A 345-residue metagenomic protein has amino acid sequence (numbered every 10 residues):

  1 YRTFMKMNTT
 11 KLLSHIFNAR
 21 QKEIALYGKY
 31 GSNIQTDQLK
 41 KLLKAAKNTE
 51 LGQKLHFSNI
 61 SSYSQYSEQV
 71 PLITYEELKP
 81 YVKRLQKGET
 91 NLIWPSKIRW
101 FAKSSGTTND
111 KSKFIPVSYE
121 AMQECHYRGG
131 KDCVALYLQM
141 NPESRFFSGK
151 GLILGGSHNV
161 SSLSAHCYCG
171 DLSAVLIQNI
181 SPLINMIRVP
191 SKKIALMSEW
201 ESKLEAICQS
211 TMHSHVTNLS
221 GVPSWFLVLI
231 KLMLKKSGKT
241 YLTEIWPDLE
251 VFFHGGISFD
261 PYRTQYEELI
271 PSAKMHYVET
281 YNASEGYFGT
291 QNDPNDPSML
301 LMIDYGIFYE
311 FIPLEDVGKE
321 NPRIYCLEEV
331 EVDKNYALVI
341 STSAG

Functional and structural regions predicted by a protein language model:
F4-S58, Y66-I73, Y81-G88, C167 (+1 more regions): Active-site glycine/GP-rich loop and adjacent strand/helix microenvironment that borders small-molecule binding pockets
N33, D37-F101, S112-V117, E124 (+2 more regions): Active-site diphosphate/adenylate-binding microenvironment
T90-N91, D110-A121, E244, V251 (+1 more regions): Non-catalytic, beta-rich accessory domains that mediate macromolecular interactions or localization
A102-T108: Conserved helicase ATPase motor motifs in RecA-like P-loop NTPase domains
K111, F147-G149, D248-L249, M275: Short coil/turn connectors at secondary-structure junctions
A135-L183: Conserved AMP-binding loop of ANL adenylate-forming enzymes
